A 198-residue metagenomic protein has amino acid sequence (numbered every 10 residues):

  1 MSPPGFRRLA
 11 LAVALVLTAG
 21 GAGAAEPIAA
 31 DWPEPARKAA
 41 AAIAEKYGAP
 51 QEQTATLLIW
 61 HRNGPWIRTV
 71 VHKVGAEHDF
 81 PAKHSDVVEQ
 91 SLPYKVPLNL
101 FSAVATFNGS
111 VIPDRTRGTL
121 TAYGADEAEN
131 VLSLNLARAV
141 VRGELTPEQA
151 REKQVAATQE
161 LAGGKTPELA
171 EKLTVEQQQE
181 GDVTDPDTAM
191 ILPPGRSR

Functional and structural regions predicted by a protein language model:
M1-A10: Bacterial N-terminal signal peptides that target proteins for export
G5, G20-G23: Residue-identity detector for glycine
A10-G20: Bacterial N-terminal signal peptides
A25-R68, V74-R198: Non-cytosolic coordination micro-motifs
